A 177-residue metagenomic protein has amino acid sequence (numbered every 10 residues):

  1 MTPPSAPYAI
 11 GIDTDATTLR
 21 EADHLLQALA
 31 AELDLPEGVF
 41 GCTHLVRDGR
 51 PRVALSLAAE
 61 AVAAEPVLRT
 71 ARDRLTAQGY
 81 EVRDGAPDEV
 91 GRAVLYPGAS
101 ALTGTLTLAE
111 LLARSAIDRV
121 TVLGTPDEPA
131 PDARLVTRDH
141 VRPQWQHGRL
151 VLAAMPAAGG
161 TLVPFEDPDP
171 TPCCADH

Functional and structural regions predicted by a protein language model:
M1-A30: Short, extreme N-terminal segment that most often corresponds to the first beta-strand
P7-G11, A54-A58, V151-A153: Ordered hydrophobic segments in well-structured contexts
G11-I12, A22-L26, P36-V46, D169: Residue-level signal for functionally critical sites in structured catalytic/ligand-binding pockets
A22-L25, L33, L57, Q144 (+1 more regions): Generic hydrophobic secondary-structure signal
Q27, Q78, Q144-Q146: Residue-identity detector for glutamine
A30, G79, A154-P156: Generic low-complexity, intrinsically disordered sequence content enriched in small uncharged/hydrophobic residues
L35-P97: Short, intrinsically disordered low-complexity segments
G98-H177: Long, compositionally biased intrinsically disordered terminal regions
